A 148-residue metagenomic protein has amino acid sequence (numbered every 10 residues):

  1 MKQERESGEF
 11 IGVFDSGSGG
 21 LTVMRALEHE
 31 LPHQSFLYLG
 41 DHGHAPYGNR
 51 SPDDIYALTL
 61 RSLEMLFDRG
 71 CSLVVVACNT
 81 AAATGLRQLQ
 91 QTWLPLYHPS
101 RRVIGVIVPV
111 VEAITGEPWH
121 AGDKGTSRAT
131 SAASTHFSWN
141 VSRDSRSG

Functional and structural regions predicted by a protein language model:
M1-G148: Non-catalytic structural scaffold of enzyme domains
